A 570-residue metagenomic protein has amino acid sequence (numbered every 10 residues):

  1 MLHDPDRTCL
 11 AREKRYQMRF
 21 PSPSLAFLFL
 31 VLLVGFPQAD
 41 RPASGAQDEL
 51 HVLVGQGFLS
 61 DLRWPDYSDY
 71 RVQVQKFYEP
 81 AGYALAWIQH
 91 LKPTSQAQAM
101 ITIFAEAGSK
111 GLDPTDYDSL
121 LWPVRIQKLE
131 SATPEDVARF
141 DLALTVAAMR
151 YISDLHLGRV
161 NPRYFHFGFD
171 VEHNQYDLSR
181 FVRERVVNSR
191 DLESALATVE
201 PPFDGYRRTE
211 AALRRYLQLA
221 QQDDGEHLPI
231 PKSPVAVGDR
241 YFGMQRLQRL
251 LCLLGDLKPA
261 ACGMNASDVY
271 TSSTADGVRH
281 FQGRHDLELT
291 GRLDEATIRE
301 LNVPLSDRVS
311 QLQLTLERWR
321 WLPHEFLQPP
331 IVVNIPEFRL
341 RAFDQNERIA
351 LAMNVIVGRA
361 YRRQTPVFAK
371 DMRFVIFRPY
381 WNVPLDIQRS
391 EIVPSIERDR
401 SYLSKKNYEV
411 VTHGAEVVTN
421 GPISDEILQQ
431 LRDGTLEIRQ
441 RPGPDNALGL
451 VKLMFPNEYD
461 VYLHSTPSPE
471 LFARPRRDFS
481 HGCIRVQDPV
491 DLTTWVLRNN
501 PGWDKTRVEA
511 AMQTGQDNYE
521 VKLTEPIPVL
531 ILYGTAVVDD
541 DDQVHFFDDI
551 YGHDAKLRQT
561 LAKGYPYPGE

Functional and structural regions predicted by a protein language model:
D4-D6, Y16: Intrinsic-disorder-associated, low-complexity terminal segments enriched in Asp/Asn/His/Tyr and depleted of Lys/Arg
E13-A26: Bacterial N-terminal signal peptides that target proteins for export
A26-G35: Bacterial N-terminal signal peptides
P42-Q73, F77-E79, L142, V146-R150 (+2 more regions): Well-ordered beta-sheet/strand-loop patches within structured domains
S44-V171: Cationic-aromatic interfacial patches
